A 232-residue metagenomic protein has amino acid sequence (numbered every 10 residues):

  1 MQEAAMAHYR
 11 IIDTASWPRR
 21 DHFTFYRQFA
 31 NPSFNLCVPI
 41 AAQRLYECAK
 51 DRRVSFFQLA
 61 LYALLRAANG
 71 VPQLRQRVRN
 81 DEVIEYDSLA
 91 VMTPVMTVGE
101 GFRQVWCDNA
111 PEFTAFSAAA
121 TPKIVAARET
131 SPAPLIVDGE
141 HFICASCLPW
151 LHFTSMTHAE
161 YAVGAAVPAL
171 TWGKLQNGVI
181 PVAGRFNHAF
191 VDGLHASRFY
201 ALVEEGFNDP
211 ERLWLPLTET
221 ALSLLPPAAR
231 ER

Functional and structural regions predicted by a protein language model:
A4-C37, F57, E140-G173, W214-P216: Flexible, Gly/Pro-enriched loop and linker segments at secondary-structure and domain junctions
A5-Y9, Y26-L59, R75-L89, P168 (+1 more regions): Gly/Ser/Thr-rich phosphate-binding loops and adjoining beta-strand/alpha-helix segments that form adenosine-phosphate
L45-G70, I180-F199: Acyl activation and transfer enzymes in specialized metabolism, enriched for ANL adenylate-forming modules
L74-W106, P132-L135, T218-L225: Small-residue-rich loop/turn and linker elements
M96, K123-R128, P132-L135, T171 (+3 more regions): Plant-skewed but cross-kingdom recognition/interaction modules and surfaces
T97-F153: Helical lid/core segments from catalytic subdomains that handle acyl or acyl-like groups
T154-V191, A196-E204: Intrinsically disordered, low-complexity linker/assembly segments
E205-L225: Flexible helix-coil linker/hinge segments at domain or subdomain boundaries
